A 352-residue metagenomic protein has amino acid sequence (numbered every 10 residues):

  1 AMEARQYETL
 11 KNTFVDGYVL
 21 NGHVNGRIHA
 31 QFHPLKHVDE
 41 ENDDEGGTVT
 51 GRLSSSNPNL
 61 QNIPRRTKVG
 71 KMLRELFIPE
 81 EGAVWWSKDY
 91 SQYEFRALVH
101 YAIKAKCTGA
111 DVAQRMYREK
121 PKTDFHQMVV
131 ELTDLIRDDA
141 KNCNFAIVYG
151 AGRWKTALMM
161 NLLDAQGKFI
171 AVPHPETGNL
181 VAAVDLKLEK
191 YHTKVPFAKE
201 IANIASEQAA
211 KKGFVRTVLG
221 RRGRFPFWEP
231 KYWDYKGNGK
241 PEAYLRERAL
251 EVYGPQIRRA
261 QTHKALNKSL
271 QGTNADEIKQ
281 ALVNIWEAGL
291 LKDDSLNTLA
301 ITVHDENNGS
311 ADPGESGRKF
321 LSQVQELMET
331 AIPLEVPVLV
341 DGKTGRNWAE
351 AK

Functional and structural regions predicted by a protein language model:
A1-K352: Conserved catalytic core of nucleotide polymerization and phosphodiester-bond processing enzymes
